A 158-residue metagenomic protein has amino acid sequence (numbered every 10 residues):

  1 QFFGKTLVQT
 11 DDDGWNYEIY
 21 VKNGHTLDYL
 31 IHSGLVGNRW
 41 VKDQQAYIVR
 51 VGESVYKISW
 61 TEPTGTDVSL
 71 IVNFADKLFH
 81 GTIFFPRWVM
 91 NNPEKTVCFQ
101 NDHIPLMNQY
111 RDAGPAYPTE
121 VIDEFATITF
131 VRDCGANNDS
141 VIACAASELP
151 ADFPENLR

Functional and structural regions predicted by a protein language model:
Q1-N16: Tryptophan-anchored aromatic micro-motifs
L7, S33, W40, E155-R158: Well-ordered, non-transmembrane segments within structured domains
L7-D11, Y29-S33, I58-E62: Short beta-strand segments that buttress and anchor functional surface loops
D11-D13, V21-N23, G52, E62-T64: Short loop/turn positions at the edges of beta-strands in beta-sheet-rich folds
Y17-V49: N-terminal glycine/threonine-rich, aromatic-flanked beta-hairpin/loop signature
H25-D28, V55-Y56, K77-F79: Hydrophobic residues embedded in beta-strands of well-ordered beta-sheets
V36-F74: Contiguous, well-ordered beta-strand patches that form the walls/edges of small beta-barrel/beta-sandwich domains
S59-R158: Beta-sheet ligand-binding and adhesion/scaffold domains
